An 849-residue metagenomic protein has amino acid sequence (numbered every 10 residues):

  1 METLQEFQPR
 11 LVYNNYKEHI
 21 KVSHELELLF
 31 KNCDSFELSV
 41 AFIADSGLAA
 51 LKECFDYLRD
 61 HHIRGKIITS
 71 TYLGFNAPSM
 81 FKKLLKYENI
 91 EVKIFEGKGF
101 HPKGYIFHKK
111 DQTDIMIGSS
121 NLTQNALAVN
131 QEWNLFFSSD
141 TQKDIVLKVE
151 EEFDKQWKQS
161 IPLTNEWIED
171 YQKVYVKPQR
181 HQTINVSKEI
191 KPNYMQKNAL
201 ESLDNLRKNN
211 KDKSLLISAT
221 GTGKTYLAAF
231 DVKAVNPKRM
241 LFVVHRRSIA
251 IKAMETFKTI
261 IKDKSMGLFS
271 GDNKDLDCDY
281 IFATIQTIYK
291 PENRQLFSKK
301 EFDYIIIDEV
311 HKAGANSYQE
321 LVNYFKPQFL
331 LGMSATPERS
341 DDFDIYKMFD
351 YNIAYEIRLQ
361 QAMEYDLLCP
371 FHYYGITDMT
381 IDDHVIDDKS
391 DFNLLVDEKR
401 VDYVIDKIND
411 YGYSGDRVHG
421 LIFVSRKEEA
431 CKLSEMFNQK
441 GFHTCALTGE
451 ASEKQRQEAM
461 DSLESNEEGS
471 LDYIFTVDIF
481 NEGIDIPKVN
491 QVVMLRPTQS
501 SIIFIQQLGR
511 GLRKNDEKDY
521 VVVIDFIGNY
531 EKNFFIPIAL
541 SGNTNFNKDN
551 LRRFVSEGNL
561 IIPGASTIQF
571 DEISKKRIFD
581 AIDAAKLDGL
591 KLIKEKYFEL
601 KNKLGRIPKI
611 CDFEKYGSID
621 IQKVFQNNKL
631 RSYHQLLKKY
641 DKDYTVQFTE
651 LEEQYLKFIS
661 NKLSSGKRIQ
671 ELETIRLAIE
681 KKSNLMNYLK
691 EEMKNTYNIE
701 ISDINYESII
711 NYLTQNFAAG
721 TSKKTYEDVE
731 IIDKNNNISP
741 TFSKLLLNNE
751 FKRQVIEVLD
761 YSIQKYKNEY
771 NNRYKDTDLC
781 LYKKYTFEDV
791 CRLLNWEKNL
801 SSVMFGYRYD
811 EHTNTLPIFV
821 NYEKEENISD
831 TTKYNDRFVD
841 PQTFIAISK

Functional and structural regions predicted by a protein language model:
M1-N193, K197, E201, K849: PLD/PLD-like phosphodiesterase catalytic module centered on the HKD motif
M116-I117, Y473-T476, F480-P497, I503-Q506 (+1 more regions): A short beta-strand element within the Helicase C-terminal
K177-Y194, L203, N409-D410, S414-G415 (+4 more regions): Long, largely alpha-helical accessory region at the distal end of helicase-like NTP-driven motors
K208-V232: Walker A/P-loop
I251, L268-F269, N273-L276, N293 (+2 more regions): Conserved helicase ATPase core of P-loop NTP-dependent helicases/translocases
H311-H372: Post-DEXD/H (motif II) to motif III coupling segment of the RecA-like Helicase ATP-binding lobe
I353-L421: Conserved interdomain linker/interface between the two RecA-like ATPase lobes of SF2 helicase motors
S501-Q506, R510-L540: Conserved segment of the helicase C-terminal RecA-like domain
